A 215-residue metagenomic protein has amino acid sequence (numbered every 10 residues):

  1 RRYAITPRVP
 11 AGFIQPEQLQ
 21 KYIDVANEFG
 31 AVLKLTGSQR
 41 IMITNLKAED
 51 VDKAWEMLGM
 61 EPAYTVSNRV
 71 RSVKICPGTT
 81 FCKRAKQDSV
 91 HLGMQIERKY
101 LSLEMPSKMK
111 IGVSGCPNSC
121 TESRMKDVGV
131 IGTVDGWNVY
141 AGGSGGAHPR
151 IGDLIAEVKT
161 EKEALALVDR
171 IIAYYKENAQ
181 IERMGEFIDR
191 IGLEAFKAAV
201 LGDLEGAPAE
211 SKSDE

Functional and structural regions predicted by a protein language model:
R1-T6, R150: Gly-rich Lys/Arg/Thr-decorated short loops/hinges at beta-loop-alpha junctions or inter-strand turns that position
T6-V134: Small-residue-enriched alpha-helical segments and adjacent helix-cap loops that form tight helix-helix packing
A31-G37, M105-M109, E177-R190, A209-D214: Flexible, glycine/charged-enriched surface loops at secondary-structure junctions
A48, E161-A164, L193: Residues at or immediately preceding the N-termini of alpha-helices
M57-M60, R170, G202: Residues within well-ordered alpha-helical secondary structure of globular protein domains
G115, S119, R124-M184, E205: Mobile "lid/hinge" segments at catalytic clefts and subdomain interfaces of large enzymes
G185-L201: Short, highly charged C-terminal tails/helix-capping segments
K197-L204, S211-E215: Auxiliary Fe-S-binding modules of radical SAM enzymes
